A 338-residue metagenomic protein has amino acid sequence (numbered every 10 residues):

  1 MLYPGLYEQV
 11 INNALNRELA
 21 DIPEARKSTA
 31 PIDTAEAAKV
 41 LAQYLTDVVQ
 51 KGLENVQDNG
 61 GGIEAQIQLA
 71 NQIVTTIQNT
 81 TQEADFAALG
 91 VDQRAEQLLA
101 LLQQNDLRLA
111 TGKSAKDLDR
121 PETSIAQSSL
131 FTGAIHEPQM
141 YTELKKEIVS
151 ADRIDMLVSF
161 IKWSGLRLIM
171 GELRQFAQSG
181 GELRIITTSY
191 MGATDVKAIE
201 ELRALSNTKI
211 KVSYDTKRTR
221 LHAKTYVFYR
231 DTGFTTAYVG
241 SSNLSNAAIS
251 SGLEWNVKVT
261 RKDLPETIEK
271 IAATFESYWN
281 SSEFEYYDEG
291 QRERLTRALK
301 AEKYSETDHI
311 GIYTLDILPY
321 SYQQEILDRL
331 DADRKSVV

Functional and structural regions predicted by a protein language model:
M1-R329: PLD/PLD-like phosphodiesterase catalytic module centered on the HKD motif
V158, R334-V338: Walker A/P-loop
